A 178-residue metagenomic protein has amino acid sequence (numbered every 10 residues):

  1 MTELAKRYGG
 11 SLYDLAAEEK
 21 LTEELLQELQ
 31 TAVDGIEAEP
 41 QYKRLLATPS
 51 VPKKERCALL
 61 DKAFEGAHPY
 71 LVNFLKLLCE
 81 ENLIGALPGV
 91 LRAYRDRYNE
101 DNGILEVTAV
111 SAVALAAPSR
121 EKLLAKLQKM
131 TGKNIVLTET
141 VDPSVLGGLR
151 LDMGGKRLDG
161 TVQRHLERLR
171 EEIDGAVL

Functional and structural regions predicted by a protein language model:
M1-L178: Elongated, mostly alpha-helical coiled-coil "stalk/stator" tethers of large membrane protein machines
